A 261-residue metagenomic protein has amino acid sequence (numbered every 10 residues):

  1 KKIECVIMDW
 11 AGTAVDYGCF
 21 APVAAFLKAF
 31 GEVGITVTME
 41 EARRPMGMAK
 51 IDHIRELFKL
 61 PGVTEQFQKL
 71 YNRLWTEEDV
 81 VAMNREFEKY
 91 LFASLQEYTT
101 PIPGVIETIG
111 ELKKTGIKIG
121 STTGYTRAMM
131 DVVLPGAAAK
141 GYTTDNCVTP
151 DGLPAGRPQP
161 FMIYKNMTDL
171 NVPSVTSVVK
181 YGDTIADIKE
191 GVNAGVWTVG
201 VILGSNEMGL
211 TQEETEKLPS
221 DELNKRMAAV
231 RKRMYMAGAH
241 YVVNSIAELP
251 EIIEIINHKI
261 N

Functional and structural regions predicted by a protein language model:
K1-C5, I106, G110, K114 (+1 more regions): Asp-based, Mg2+/Mn2+-dependent phosphohydrolase catalytic module
K1-I106, G110-T115, D131: N-terminal helical cap/lid subdomain that shapes the substrate entry/recognition surface in HAD-like hydrolases
